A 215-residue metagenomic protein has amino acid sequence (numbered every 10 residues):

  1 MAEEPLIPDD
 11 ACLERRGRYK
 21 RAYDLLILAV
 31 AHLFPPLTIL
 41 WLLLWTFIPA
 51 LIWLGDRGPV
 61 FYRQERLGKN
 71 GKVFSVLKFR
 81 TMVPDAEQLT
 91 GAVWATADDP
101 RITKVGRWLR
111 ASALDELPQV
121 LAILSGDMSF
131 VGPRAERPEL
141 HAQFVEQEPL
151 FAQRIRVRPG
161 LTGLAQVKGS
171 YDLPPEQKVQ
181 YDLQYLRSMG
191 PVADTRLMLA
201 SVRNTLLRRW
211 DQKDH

Functional and structural regions predicted by a protein language model:
M1-I7: Short, charged cytosolic
I7-D85, A122, P191, R196-H215: A hydrophobic, helix-centered structural microdomain
A31, P35, P59, L114 (+5 more regions): Generic structural signal for secondary-structure transition and capping sites
V60-R101, L161-Q180: Short, glycine-rich, amphipathic interfacial segments at transmembrane boundaries or analogous
Y62-R63, G91, V131-P133, E139 (+2 more regions): Short, hydrophobic secondary-structure boundary micro-motifs
A95-R158, M198-T205: A short, structured surface patch at a secondary-structure boundary
L183: Short beta-strand/loop motif that positions the catalytic acidic residue of the alpha/beta-hydrolase fold
